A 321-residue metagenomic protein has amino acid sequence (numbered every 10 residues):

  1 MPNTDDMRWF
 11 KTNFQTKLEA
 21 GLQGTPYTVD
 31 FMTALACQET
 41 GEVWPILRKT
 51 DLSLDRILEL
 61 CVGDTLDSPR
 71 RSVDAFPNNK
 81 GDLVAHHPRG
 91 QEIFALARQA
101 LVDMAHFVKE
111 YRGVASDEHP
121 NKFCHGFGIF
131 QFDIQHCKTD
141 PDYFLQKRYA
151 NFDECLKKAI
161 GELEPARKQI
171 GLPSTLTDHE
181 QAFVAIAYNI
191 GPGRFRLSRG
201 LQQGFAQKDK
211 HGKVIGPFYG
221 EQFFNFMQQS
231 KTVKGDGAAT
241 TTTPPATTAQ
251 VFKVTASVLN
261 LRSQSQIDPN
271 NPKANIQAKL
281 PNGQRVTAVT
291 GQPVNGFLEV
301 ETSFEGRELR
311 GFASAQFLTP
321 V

Functional and structural regions predicted by a protein language model:
M1-Q23, E42-R71, D142-F144, L259: N-terminal export signals and maturation junctions of secreted/periplasmic proteins
N3-Q23, S72-T247: Non-catalytic cell-wall polysaccharide-engagement segments
G24-T28, N121-H125, D178-H179, K253 (+3 more regions): Extracellular/periplasmic catalytic domains that process cell-envelope and extracellular macromolecules
I46-T50, S198-G200, S314: Short, solvent-exposed loop/turn and secondary-structure capping segments
L259, A315-V321: Structured surface patches comprising rigid loops and adjacent beta-strands/short helices at the edges of well-ordered
S265-N275: Short alpha-helix capping/helix-loop boundary micro-motifs
Q277-F317: SH3/SH3-like beta-barrel superfamily modules
